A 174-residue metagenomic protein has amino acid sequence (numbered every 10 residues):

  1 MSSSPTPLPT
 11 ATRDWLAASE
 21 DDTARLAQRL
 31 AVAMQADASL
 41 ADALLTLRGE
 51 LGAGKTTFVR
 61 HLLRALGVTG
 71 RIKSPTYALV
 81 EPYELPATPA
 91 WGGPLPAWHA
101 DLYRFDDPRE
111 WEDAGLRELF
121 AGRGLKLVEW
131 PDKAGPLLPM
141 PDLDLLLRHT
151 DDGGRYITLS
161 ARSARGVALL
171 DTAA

Functional and structural regions predicted by a protein language model:
M1-R13, D106-A174: Short phosphate-coordinating micro-motif centered on Lys-Gly-acidic
P5-A33: N-terminal pre-Walker A segment at the start of P-loop NTPase domains
A33-A41: Phosphate-binding P-loop
L45-L47: Hydrophobic anchor at the beta1->P-loop junction of P-loop NTPases
E50: P-loop (Walker A) phosphate-binding loop of NTP-binding proteins
K55: Conserved lysine of the Walker
K73-T76, E84-W130: Conserved nucleotide-sensing/catalytic segment adjacent to the nucleotide-binding pocket in NTP-handling enzymes
